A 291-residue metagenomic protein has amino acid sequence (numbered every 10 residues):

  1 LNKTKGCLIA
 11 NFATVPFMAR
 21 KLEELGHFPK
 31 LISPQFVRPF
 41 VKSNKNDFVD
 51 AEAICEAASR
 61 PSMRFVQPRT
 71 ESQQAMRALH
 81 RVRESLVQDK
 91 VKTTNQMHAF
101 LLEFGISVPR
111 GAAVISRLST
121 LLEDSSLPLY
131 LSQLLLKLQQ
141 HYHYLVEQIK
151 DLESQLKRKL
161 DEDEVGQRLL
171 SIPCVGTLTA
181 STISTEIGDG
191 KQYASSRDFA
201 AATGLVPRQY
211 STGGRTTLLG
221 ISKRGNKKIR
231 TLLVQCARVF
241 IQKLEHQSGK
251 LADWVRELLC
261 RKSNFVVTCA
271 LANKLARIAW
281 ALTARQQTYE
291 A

Functional and structural regions predicted by a protein language model:
L1-A291: A detector of single, family-specific signature residues that are central to catalytic or substrate-handling motifs
